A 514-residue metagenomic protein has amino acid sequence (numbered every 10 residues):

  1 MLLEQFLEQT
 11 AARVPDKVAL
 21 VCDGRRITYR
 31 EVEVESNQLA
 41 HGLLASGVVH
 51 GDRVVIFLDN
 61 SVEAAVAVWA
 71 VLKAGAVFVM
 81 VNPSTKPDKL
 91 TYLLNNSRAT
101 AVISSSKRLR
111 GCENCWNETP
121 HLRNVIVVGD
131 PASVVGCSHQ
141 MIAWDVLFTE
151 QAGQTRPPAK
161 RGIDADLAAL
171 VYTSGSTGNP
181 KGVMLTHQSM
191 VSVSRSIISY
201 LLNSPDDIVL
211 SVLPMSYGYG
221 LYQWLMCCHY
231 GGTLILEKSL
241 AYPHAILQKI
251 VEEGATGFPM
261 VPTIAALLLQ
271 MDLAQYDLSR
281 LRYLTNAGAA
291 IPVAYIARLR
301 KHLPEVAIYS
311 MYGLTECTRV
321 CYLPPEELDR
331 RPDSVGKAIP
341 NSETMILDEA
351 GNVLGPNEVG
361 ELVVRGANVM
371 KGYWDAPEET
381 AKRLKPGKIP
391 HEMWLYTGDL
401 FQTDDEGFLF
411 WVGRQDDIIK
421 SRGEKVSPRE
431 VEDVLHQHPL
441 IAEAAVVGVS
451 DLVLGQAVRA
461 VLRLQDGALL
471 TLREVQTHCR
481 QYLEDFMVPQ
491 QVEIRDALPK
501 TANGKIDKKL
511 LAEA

Functional and structural regions predicted by a protein language model:
E8, D16-S61, A65-W69, K86-T91 (+2 more regions): Conserved AMP-binding/adenylate-forming core of the ANL superfamily
P15-D16, I126-V127, M141-I142, T149-Y172 (+2 more regions): Conserved pre-ATP/AMP-binding loop-to-beta segment of ANL
T28-E31, R161, A168-S192: Conserved AMP-binding A3 loop
H41, A45-S46, K73-V146, A468: Structural core segment of the AMP-binding/adenylate-forming
A64, T85-D88, V102-S104, F258 (+7 more regions): AMP-binding/adenylate-forming catalytic core of the ANL superfamily
V191-I208, G218-T256, M271: Conserved AMP-binding/adenylation subdomain of ANL enzymes
E252-M260, L269-R331, E343: Gly/Ser/Thr-rich phosphate-binding loop
A338-N341, N352-P386, V426: Conserved ATP/PPi-binding loop(s) of AMP-dependent carboxylate-activating enzymes
